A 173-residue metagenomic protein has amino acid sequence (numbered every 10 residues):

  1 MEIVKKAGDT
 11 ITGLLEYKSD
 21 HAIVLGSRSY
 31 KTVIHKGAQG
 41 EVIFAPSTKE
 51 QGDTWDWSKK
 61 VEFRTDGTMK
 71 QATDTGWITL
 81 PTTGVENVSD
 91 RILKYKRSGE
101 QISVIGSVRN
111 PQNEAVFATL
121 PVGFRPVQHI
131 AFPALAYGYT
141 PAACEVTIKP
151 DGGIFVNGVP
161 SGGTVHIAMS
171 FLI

Functional and structural regions predicted by a protein language model:
M1-L14, D56-S89, S170: Glycine-rich, low-complexity segments
A7-W57: Self-maturation zones of extracellular/virion spikes and adhesins
I11, Q39-V42, D66-G67, K96-Q101 (+1 more regions): Short, solvent-exposed coil/turn segments at beta-strand boundaries
L14, K18-I23, G40-I43, D74-T82 (+1 more regions): Short, hydrophobic/aromatic-rich segments at coil-to-beta transitions
L14-Y17, V33-G37, V61, D90-R97 (+1 more regions): Short, exposed beta-strand/loop patches in secreted or surface proteins that constitute
G26, A45, A72, S103-I105 (+1 more regions): Beta-strand residues in well-ordered beta-sheet regions across diverse protein folds
E50-Q71, S89, Q112-T119, V127-I173: Extracellular jelly-roll beta-sandwich "head" domains, especially the C-terminal globular C1q domain
T73-S98, S107-V122: Surface-exposed ligand/attachment interfaces on beta-rich extracellular proteins
